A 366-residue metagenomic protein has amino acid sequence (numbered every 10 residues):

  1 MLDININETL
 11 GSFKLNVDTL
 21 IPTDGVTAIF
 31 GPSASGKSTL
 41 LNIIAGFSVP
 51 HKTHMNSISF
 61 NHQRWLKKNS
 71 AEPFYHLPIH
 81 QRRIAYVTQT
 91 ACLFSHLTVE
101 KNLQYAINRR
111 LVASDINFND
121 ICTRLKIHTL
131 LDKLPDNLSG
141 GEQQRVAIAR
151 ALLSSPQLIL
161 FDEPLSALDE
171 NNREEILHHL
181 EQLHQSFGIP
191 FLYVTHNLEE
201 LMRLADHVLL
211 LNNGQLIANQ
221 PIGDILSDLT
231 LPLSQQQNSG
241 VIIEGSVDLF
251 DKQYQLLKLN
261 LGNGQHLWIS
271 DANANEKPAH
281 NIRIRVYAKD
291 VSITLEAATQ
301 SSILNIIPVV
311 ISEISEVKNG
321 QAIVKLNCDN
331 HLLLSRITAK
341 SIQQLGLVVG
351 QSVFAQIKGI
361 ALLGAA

Functional and structural regions predicted by a protein language model:
Q63-L66, A113-L130, E181-Q182: Conserved ABC ATPase "signature" region
R64-A85, R109: ABC ATPase NBD coupling module
L134-L138, E142: Conserved ABC ATPase signature
L153-Q157: A short, proline-enriched helix->beta-strand linker immediately N-terminal to the Walker B motif in ABC-type P-loop
I159-E163: Catalytic Walker B motif of ABC-type/P-loop ATPase nucleotide-binding domains
E181, Q185, T195-Q265: Internal alpha/beta loop-helix hairpins
Q265-S315, L332, R336-A366: Glycine/charge-rich catalytic "coupling/switch" loops of P-loop NTPases
